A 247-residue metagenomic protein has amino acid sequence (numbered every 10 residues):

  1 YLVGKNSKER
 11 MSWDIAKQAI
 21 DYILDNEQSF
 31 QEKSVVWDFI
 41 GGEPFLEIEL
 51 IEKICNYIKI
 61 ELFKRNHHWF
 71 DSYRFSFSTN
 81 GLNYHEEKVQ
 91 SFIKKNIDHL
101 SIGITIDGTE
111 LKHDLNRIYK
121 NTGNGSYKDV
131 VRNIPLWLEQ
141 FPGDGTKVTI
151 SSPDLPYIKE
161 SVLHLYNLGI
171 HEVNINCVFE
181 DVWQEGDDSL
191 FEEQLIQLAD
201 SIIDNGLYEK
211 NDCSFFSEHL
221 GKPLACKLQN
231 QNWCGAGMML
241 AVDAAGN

Functional and structural regions predicted by a protein language model:
Y1-D14: Canonical Radical SAM [4Fe-4S] cluster-binding loop centered on the CxxxCxxC motif and its immediate flanking residues
Y1-V3, L138, L207, D243: Extended hydrophobic/Leu-rich segments
N6, L111-R117, W183-E185: A short acidic, helix-capping loop that chelates divalent metal ions and anchors anionic groups
W13-I40, E47-V178: Radical SAM/AdoMet-radical enzyme domain recognition
C177-E180, N247: Short acidic (Asp/Glu) and glycine-rich catalytic loops that position anionic groups and cofactors
Q184-N247: A C-terminal junction/extension of Radical SAM enzymes
